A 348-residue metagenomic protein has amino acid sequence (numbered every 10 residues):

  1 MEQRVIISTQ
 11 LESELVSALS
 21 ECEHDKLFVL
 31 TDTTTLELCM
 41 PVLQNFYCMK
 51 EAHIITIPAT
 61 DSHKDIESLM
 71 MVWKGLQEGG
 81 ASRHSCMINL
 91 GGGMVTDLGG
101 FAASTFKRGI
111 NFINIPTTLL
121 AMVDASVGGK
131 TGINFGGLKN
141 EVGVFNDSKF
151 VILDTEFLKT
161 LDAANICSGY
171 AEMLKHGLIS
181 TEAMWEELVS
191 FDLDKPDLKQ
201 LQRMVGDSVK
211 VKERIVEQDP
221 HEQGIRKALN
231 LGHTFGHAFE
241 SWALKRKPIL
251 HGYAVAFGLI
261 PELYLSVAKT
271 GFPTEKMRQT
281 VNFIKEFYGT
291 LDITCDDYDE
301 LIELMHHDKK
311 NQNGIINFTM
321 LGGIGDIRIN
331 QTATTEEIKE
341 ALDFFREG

Functional and structural regions predicted by a protein language model:
M1-C86: ATP/NTP phosphate-donor binding region
L76-L90, D97-N114: Non-catalytic interfacial helical region
E78-A81, D147-F150, E156-A163, A171-A183 (+9 more regions): Generic secondary-structure signature for well-ordered alpha-helical cores
M94-F101, M122-V123, A238: Short glycine/serine/threonine-rich phosphate/pyrophosphate-binding segments that cradle anionic phosphate groups
F101-L193: A glycine/threonine-rich phosphate-anchoring loop and its flanking beta-alpha core in nucleotide/phosphate-binding
M173, T274-G348: C-terminal charged capping/lid subdomain of soluble metabolic enzymes
S190-D299: Active-site segments that bind and position negatively charged phosphate/pyrophosphate groups
